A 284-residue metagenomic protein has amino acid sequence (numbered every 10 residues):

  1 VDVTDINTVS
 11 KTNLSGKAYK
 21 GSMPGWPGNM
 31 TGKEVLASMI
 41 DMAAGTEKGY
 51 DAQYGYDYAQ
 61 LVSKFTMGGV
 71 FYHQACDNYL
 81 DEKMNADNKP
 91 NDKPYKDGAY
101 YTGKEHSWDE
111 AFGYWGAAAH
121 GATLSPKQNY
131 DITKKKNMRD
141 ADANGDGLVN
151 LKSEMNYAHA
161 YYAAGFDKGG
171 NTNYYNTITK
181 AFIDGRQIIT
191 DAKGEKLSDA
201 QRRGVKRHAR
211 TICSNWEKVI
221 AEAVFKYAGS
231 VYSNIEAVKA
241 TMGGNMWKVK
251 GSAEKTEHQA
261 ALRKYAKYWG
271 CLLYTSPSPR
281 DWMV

Functional and structural regions predicted by a protein language model:
V1-S276, R280: Mature extracytoplasmic or organellar-lumen-exposed domains after removal of signal/transit peptides
